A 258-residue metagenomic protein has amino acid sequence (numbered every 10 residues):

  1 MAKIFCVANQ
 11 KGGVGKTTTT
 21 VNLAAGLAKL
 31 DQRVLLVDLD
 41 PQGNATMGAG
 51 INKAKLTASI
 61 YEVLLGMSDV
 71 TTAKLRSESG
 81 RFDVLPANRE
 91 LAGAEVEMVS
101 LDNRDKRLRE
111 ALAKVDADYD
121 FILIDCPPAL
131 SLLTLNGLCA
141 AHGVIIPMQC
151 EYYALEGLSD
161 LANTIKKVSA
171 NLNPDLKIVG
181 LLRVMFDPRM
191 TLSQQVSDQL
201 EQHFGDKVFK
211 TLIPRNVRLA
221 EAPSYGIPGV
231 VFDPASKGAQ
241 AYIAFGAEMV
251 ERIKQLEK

Functional and structural regions predicted by a protein language model:
M1-K258: P-loop NTP-binding core
